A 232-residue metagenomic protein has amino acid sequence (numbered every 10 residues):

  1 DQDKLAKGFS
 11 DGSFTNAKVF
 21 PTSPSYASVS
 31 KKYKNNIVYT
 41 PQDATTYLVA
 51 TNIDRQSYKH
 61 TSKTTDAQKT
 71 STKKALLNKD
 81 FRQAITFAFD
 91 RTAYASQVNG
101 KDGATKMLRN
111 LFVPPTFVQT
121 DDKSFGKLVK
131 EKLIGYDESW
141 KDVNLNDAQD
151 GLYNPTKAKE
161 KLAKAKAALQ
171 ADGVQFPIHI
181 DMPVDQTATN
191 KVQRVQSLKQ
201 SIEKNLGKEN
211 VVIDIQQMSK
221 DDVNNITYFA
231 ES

Functional and structural regions predicted by a protein language model:
D1-T64, T92, S96-V98: Extracellular/periplasmic solute-recognition and catalytic clefts
Q2-L5, K157, M182, V223: Extracytoplasmic ligand-binding clamshell segments of periplasmic binding protein
K7-G8, V38-D43, K74, T86-F87 (+2 more regions): A general structural signal for short secondary-structure junctions and capping/turn motifs
F9, F14, P21, K32-I37 (+1 more regions): Periplasmic binding protein-like
V19, N52, P183-D185, Q216-M218: Generic beta-strand/beta-sheet core signal
K31, Q42-A44, N78, G173-F176 (+1 more regions): Extracellular/periplasmic catalytic domains that process cell-envelope and extracellular macromolecules
R55-F81: Short helix-loop capping/hinge motifs at secondary-structure junctions, enriched in acidic/polar residues
A75-N205, V212-D214: Append "and occasionally in soluble cytosolic enzymes with long acidic Gly/Pro-rich linkers
